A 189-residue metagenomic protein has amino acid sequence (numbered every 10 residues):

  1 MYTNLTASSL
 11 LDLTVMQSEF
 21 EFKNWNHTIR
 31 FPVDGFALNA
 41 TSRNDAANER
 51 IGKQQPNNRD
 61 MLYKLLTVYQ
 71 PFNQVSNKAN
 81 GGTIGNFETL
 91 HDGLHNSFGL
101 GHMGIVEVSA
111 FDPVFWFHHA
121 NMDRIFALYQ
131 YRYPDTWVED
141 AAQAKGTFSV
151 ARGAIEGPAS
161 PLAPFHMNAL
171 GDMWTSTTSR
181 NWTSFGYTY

Functional and structural regions predicted by a protein language model:
M1-Y189: C-terminal accessory segments of proteins
